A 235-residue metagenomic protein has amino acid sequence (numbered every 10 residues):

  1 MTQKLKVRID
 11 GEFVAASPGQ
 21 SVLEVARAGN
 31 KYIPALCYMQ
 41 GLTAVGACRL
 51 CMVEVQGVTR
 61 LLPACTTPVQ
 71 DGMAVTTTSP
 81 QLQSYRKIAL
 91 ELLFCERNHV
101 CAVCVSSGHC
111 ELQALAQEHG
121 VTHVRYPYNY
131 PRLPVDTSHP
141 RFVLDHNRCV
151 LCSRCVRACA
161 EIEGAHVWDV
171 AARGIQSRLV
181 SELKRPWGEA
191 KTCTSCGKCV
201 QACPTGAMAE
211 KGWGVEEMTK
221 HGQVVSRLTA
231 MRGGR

Functional and structural regions predicted by a protein language model:
T2-E12: Eukaryote-biased recognition of intrinsically disordered, low-complexity regulatory segments
V7, V53, M208: ABC nucleotide-binding domain "signature motif"
D10, P18, V45, R173 (+1 more regions): Short glycine-rich loop/turn motifs that provide flexible caps or phosphate-binding loops at active sites
F13-D71, P80: N-terminal cofactor/phosphate-binding cores enriched in small/glycine residues, especially glycine-rich loops such as
A16-S17, A190-T194: Ordered, soluble secondary-structure elements with a strong preference for glycine-centered loop motifs and nearby
R49, V58-T192, Q201, G206-R235: Fe-S ferredoxin-like electron-transfer domains and their immediately adjacent linker/connector regions across
